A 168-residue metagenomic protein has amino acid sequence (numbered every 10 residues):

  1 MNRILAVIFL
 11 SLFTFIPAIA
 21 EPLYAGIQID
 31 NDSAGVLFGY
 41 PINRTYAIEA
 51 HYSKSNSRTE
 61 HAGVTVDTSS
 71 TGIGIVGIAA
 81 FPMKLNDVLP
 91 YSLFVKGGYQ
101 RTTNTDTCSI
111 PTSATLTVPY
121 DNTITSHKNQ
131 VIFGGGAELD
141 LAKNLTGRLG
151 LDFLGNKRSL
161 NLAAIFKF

Functional and structural regions predicted by a protein language model:
M1-P22: Cleavable N-terminal export/targeting peptides
E21-D32, I48-A50, L93-G97, N144-G155: Transmembrane beta-strand segments that form the barrel wall of outer-membrane beta-barrel proteins
G26-V36, D87, H127-V131, G150-A163: Solvent-exposed loop/turn segments connecting transmembrane beta-strands in outer-membrane beta-barrel proteins
G35, G39-I110, A163-F168: Gram-negative (and chloroplast) outer-membrane scaffold detector with strong preference for beta-barrel transmembrane
N56-S57, D140-F168: Predominantly the C-terminal beta-signal and adjacent terminal strand-loop region of outer-membrane beta-barrel
V64-T71, T123-N129, D152-F153: Replace "Gram-negative outer membrane beta-barrel proteins" with "bacterial and organellar outer membrane beta-barrel
D106-T125: Solvent-exposed loop segments that connect transmembrane elements
F133, A137: Catalytic phosphate/metal-binding cores of nucleic-acid and nucleotide-processing enzymes, i.e., regions that mediate
